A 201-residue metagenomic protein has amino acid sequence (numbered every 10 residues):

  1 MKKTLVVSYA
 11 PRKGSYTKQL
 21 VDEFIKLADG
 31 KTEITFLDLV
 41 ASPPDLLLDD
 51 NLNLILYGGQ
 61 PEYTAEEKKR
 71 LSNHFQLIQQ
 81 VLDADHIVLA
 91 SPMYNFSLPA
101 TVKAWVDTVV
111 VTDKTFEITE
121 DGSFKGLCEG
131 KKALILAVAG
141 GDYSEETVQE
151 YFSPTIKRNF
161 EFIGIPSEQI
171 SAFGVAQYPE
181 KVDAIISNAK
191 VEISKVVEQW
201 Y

Functional and structural regions predicted by a protein language model:
M1-S91, F96-A104, V191-Y201: N-terminal beta1-alpha1-beta2 submodule of the flavodoxin-like/Rossmannoid cofactor-binding fold
K2-K3, E33, K131-A133, P166-S167: Residues at the starts of beta-strands that form the adenosine-phosphate
K2-T4, A137, A172-Q177: A short small-residue
A10-K13, G140-S144, A176-Q177: Short histidine/acidic/glycine/proline-rich micro-motifs that form metal- and phosphate-coordinating active-site loops
D29, C128-G130, E161-G164: A short, structured loop/turn motif at beta-sheet edges
L37, L136, I170: Hydrophobic residues at beta-strand termini and immediately following loops that shape nucleotide-binding pockets
K68-E150, P154: Helix-loop-strand module that forms the ligand-binding subsite of alpha/beta enzymes
E145-Y201: Glycine-rich phosphate/pyrophosphate-binding loop and the adjoining helix
